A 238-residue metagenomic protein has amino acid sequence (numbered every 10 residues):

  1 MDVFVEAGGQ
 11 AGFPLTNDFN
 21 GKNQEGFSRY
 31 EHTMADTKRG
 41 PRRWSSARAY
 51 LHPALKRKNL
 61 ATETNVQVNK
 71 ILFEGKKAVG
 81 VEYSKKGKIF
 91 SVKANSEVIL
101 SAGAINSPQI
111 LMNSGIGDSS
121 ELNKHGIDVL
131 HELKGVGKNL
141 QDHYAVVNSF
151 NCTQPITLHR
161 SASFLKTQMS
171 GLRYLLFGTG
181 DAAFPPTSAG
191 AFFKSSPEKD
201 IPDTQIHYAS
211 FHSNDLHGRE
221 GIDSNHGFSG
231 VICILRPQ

Functional and structural regions predicted by a protein language model:
M1-A78, V147-G171: Conserved redox-cofactor binding core of oxidoreductases
T16, A61-E63, D128-E132, H207: General small-molecule cofactor/ligand-binding pocket signal
A54-K56, N123, D200: Short, structurally constrained coil/turn elements that cap an alpha-helix or connect an alpha-helix to the following
K58-A61, N95-E97, Q238: Loop/turn elements at helix/coil->beta-strand transitions in domains of secreted/extracellular proteins
T64-Q67, K77, H125, V136 (+4 more regions): Residues that flank catalytic or metal-binding motifs in active/ligand-binding sites
V66, L72-G75, K85-G87, Y144 (+3 more regions): Short, flexible loop/turn elements at secondary-structure junctions
I71-E74, V79-L176, G180-D181: Glycine-rich loop(s) and the adjacent beta-strand/alpha-helix scaffold that form part
S149-Q238: FAD cofactor-binding and catalytic pocket of flavoenzymes
